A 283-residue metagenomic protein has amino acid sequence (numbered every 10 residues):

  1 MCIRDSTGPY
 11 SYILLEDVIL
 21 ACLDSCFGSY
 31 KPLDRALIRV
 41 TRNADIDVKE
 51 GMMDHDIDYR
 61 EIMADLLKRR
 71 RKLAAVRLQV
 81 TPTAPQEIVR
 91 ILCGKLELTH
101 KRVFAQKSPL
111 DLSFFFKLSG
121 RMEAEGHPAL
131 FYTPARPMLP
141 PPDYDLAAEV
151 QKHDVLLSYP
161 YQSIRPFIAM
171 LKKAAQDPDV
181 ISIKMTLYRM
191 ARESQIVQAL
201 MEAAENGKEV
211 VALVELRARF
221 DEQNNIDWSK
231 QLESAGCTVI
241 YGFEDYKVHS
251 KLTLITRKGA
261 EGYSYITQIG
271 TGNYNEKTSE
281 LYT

Functional and structural regions predicted by a protein language model:
R4-T283: N-terminal localization/anchoring segments of enzymes in phospholipid and broader phosphate metabolism
